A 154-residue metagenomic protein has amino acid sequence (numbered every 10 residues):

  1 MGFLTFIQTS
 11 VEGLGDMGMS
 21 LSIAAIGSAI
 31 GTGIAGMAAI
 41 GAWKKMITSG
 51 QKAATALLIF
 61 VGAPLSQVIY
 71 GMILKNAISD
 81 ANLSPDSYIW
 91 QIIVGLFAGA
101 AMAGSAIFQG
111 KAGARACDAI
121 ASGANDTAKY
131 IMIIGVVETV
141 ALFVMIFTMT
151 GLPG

Functional and structural regions predicted by a protein language model:
M1-G154: Hydrophobic, small-residue-rich transmembrane alpha-helices and their short perimembrane loops in multi-pass membrane
